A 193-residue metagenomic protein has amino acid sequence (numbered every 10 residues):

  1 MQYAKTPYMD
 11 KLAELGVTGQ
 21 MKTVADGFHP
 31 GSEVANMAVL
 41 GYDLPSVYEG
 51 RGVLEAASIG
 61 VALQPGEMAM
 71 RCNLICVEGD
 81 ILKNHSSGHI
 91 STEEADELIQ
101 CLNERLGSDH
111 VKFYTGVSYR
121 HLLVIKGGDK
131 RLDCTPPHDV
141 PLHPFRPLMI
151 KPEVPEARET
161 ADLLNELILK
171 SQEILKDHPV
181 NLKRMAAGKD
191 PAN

Functional and structural regions predicted by a protein language model:
M1-L106: Active-site nucleophile/metal-coordination loop of metallo-enzymes that catalyze phosphate/sulfate and related
S86-A192: Glycine-rich, mobile lid/loop segments that gate access to catalytic sites or pores
